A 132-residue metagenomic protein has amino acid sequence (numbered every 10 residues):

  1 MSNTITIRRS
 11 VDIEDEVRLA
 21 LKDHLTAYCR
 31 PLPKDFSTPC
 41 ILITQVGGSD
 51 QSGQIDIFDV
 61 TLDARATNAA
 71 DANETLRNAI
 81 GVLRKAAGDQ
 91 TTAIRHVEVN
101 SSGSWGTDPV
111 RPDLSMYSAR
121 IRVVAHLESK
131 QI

Functional and structural regions predicted by a protein language model:
M1-L25, T44-I132: Charged, amphipathic alpha-helical segments and their flanking helix caps
A27-P31: Short, well-structured beta-strand/strand-turn elements
L32-F36: A short beta-turn/loop motif at secondary-structure boundaries
S37-Q45: A short, hydrophobic beta-strand-centered structural micro-motif
